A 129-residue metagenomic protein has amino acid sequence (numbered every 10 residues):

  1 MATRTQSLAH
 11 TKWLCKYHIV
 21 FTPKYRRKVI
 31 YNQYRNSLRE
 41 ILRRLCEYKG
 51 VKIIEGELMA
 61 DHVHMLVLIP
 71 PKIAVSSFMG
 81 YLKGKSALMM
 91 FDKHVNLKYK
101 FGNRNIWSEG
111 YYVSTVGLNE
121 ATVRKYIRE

Functional and structural regions predicted by a protein language model:
M1-E129: Basic nucleic-acid-binding interfaces
